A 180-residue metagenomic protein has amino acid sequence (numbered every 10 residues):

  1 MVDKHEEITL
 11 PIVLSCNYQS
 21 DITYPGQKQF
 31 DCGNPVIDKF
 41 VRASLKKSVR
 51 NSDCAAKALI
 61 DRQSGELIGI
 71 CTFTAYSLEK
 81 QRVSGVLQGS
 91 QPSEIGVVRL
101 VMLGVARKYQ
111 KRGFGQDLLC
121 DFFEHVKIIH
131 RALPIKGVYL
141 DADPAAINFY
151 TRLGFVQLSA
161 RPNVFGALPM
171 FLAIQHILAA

Functional and structural regions predicted by a protein language model:
M1-R112, D117-Y139, D143, I147-A180: Non-catalytic substrate-recognition and accessory regions of acyl/acetyltransferase enzymes
